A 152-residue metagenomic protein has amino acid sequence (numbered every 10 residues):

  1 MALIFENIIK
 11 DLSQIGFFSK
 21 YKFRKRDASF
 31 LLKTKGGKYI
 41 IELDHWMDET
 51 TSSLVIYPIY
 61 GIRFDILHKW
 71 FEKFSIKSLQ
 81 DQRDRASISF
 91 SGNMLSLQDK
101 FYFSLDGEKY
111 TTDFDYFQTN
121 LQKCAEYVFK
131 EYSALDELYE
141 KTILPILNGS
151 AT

Functional and structural regions predicted by a protein language model:
M1-N7, D11, K25-D27, L31-T152: Intrinsically disordered, low-complexity regulatory regions enriched in serine/threonine/proline and acidic residues
G16-F18: Folded interaction domains in cell-surface recognition and envelope-stress signaling
K20-F23: Short, exposed beta-strand/loop patches in secreted or surface proteins that constitute
